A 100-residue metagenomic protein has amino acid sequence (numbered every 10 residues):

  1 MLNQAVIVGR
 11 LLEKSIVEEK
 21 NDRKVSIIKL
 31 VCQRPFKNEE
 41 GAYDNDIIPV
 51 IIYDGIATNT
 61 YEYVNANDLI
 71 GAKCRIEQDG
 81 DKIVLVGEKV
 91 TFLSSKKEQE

Functional and structural regions predicted by a protein language model:
M1-E100: Single-stranded nucleic acid-binding surfaces, predominantly the OB-fold ssDNA-binding core
